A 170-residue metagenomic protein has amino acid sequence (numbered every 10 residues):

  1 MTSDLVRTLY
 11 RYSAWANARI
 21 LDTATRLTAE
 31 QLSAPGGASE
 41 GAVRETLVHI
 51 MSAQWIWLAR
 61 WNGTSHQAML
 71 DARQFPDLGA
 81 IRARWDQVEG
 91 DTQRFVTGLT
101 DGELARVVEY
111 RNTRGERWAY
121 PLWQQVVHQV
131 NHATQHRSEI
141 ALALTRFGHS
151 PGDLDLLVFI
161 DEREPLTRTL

Functional and structural regions predicted by a protein language model:
R7-D71, N112-L170: Short, contiguous alpha-helical
T64-L104: Helix-adjacent hinge/juxtasegments
D101-T113: Carboxylate-rich helix-loop segments that flank metal/cofactor sites and access channels in metalloenzymes
